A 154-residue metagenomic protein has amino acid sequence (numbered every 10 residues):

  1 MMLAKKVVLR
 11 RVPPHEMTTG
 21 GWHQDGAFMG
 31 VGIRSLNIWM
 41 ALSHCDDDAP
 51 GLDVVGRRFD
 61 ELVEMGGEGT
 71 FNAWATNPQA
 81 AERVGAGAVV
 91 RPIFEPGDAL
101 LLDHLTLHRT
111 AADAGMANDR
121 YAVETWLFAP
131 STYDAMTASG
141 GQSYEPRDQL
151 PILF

Functional and structural regions predicted by a protein language model:
M1-L52: Conserved double-stranded beta-helix
P13, V55-L62, W126-Y133: Short edge-strand/loop segments of extracellular domains
G20-V31, P92-I93, A111-G115, M136: Short histidine-centered beta-strand/loop micro-motifs that create catalytic or ligand/metal-coordination sites
D25-A27, R58, L105, W126: Anionic group-transfer/hydrolysis microenvironments
I33, D47, F94, A117-R120: A generic fold-level signal
S35-N37, V89, A99, A122: Intrinsic-disorder/low-complexity, polar/charged segments enriched in Ser/Thr/Lys/Arg/Asp/Glu/Gln
C45-L107: Double-stranded beta-helix
A99-L101, L105-F154: Non-heme Fe(II)/2-oxoglutarate
